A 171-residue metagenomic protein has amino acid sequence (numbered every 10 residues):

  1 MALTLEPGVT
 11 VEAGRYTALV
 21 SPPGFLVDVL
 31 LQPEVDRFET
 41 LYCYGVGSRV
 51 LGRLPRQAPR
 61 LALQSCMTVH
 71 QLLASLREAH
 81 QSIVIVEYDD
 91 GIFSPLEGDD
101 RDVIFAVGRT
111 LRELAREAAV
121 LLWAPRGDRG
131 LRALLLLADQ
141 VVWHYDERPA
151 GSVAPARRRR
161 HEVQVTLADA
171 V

Functional and structural regions predicted by a protein language model:
M1-V171: N-terminal regions of ATP-driven nucleic-acid and macromolecular assemblies, encompassing P-loop NTP-binding domains
